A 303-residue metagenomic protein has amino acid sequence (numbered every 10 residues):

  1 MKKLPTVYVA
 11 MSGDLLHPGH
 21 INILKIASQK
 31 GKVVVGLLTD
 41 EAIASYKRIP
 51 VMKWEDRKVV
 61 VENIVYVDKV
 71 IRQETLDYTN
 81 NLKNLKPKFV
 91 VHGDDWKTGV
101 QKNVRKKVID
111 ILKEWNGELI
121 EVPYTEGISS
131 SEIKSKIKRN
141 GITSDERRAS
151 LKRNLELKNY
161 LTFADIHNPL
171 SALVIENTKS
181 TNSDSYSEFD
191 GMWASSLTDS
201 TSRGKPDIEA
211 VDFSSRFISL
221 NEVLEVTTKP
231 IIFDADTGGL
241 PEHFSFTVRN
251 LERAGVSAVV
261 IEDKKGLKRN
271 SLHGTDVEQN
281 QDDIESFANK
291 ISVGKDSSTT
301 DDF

Functional and structural regions predicted by a protein language model:
M1-E146: Nucleotidyltransferase catalytic core that binds NTPs
M1-K2, I133, N140-S185, I291-D296 (+1 more regions): N-terminal amphipathic alpha-helix/helix-capping segment at the start of soluble metabolic enzymes
V7, V35, T162-N168, D190-A194 (+2 more regions): Hydrophobic faces of well-ordered beta-strands that scaffold small-molecule active sites in alpha/beta enzyme cores
L24, K58, R148, P169-A172 (+3 more regions): Generic structural signal for well-ordered alpha-helices, preferentially at hydrophobic/aromatic core positions
A164-P169, L173, V211-I218, A235-A254 (+1 more regions): Glycine-rich anion/phosphate-binding loops
K179-S215, A235-E242, V260-E285: Glycine-rich, proline-tolerant flexible connector loops at the mouths of alpha/beta enzymes
P206-F233, A254, T275-F303: Alpha-helix-loop-beta-strand connector modules within alpha/beta enzyme cores
